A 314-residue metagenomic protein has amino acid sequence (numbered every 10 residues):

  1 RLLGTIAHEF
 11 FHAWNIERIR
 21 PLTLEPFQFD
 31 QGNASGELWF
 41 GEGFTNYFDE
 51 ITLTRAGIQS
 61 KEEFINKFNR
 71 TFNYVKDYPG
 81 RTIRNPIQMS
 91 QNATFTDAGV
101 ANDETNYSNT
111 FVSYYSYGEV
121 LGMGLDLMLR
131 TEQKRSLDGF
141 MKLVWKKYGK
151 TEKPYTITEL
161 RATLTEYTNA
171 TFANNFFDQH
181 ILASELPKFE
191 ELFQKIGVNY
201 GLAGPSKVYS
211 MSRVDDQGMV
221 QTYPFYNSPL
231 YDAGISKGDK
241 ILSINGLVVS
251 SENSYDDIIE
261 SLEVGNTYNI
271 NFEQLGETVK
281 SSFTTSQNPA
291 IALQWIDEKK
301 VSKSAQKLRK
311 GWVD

Functional and structural regions predicted by a protein language model:
R1-G80: Zinc-dependent metallopeptidase catalytic helix centered on the HExxH motif and its immediate flanking segment
D49-E50, I58-D314: C-terminal recognition in membrane/secretory proteostasis and scaffolding
